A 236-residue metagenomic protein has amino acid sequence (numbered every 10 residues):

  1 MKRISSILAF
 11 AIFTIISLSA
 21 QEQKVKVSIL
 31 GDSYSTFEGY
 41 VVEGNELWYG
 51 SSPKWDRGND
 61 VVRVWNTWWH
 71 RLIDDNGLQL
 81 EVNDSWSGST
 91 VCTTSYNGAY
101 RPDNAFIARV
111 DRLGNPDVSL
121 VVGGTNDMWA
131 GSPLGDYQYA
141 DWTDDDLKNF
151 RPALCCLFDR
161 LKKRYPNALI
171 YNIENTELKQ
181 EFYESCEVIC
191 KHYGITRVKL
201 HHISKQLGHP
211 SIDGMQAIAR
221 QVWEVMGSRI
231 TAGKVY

Functional and structural regions predicted by a protein language model:
M1-V64, D74-D75, R112-G114, P166 (+1 more regions): N-terminal secretory targeting modules
K26-S28, Y40-G135: Conserved SGNH/GDSL esterase-like catalytic core that processes O-acyl groups on lipids and polysaccharides
G31-S33, S85, T176: A mature extracytoplasmic/lumenal domain signature
F37, T90-T93, Q180, L207: Generic structural signal for helix capping and beta-alpha/helix-loop junctions
Y100-Y236: Alpha-helical cap/lid subdomain in secreted, periplasmic, or secretory-pathway luminal O-acyl-processing enzymes
